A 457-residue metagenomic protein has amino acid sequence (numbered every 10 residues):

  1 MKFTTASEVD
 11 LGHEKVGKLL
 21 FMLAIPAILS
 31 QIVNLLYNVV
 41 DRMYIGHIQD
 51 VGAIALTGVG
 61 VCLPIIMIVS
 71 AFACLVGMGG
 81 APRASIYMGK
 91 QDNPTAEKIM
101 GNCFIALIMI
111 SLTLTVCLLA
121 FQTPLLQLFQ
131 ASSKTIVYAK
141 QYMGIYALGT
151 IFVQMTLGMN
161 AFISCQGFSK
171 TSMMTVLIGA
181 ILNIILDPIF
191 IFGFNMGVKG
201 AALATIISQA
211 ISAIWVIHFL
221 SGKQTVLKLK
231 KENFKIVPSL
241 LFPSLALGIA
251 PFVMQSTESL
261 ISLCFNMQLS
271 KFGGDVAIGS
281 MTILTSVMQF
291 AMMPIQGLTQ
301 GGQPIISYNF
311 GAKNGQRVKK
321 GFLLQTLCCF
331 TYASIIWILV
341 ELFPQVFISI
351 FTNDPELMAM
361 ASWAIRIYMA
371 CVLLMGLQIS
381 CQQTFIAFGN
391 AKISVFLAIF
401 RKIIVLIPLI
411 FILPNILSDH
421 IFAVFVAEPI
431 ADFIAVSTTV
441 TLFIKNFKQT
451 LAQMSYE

Functional and structural regions predicted by a protein language model:
M1-A24, A84-G149, G193-I249, I306-C371 (+1 more regions): Short alpha-helical transmembrane segments in multi-pass integral membrane proteins
L11-M43, H47-V51, P64-R83, I108-T115 (+5 more regions): N-terminal transmembrane alpha-helices
F21, L36-Y37, V76, C117-F121 (+15 more regions): Residue-level signal for transmembrane alpha-helical positions in Major Facilitator Superfamily
M22-D41, I145, G179, S208-S212 (+4 more regions): Transmembrane helical elements of multi-pass membrane transporters/channels
I32, L36-T57, L126-S133, I189-M196 (+5 more regions): Helix-terminus/linker motif at the lipid-water interface of multi-pass membrane proteins
V39-M43, V116, P124, G158-F162 (+8 more regions): Alpha-helical transmembrane segments of multipass membrane proteins
L56-V116, V153-S172, S280-I338, L342-P344 (+1 more regions): Small-residue-rich hydrophobic transmembrane alpha-helices
Y146-S164, S172-A180, A201-I214, Q296-Q300 (+3 more regions): Short runs within selected transmembrane alpha-helices of multi-pass transporters and secretion channels
